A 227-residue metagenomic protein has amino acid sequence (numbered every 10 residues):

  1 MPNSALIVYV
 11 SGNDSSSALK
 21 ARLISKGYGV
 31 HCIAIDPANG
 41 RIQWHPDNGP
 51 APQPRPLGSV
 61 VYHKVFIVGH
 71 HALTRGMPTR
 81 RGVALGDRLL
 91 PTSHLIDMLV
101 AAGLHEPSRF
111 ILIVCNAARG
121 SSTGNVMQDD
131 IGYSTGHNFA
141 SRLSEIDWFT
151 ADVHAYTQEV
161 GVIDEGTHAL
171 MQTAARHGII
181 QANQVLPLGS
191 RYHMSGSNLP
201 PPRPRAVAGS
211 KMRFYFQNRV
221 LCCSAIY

Functional and structural regions predicted by a protein language model:
P2-L6: Extreme N-terminal starter segment of soluble prokaryotic enzymes
V8-S122, A225-I226: Catalytic-core segments of thiol-dependent peptidases
R109-Y227: Active-site-proximal C-terminal subdomain of hydrolase catalytic domains
